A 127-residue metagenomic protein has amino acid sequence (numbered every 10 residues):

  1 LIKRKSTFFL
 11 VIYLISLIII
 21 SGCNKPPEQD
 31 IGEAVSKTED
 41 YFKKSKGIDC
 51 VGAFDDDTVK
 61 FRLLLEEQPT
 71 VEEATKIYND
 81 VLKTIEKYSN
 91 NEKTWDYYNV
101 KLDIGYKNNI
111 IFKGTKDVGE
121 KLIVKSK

Functional and structural regions predicted by a protein language model:
I2-L10: Bacterial N-terminal signal peptides that target proteins for export
I19-G22: C-terminal motif of bacterial Sec signal peptides marking the signal peptidase cleavage site
N24-Q29: Transmembrane signal-anchor/signal-peptide helices with a preference for the extracytoplasmic
G32-K46, D55, R62-E72, E92-K127: Polar/charged, Gly/Pro-rich intrinsically disordered segments
D49-C50: N-terminal secretory signal peptides
A74-V81: Short amphipathic alpha-helices in soluble, non-transmembrane regions that often serve as interface/regulatory elements
I85-S89: Short catalytic/binding micro-motifs of nucleotide second-messenger systems
